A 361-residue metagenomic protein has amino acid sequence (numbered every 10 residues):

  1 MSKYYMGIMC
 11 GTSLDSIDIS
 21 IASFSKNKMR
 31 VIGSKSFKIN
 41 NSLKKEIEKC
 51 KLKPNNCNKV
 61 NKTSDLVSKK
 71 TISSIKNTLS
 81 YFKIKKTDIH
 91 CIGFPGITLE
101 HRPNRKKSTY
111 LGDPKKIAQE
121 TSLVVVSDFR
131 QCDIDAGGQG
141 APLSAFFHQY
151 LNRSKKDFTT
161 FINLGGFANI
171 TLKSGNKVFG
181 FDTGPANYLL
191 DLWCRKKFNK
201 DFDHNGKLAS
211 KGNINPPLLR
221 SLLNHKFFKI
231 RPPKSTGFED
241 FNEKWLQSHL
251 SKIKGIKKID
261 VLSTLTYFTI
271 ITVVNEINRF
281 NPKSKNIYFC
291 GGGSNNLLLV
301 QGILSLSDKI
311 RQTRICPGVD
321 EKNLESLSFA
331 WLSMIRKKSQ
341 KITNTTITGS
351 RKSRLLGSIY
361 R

Functional and structural regions predicted by a protein language model:
S2-F37, D157-G175: Gly/Thr-rich phosphate-binding beta-strand-loop-beta motif of the actin/hexokinase/Hsp70
S2-Y4, P103-S108, Q119, L123-F202: Phosphate-binding/catalytic loop of phosphoryl-transfer enzymes
S16-I39, N176-I270, K338-S339, T348 (+1 more regions): Conserved ATP-utilizing enzyme core subdomain
S23-T78: Glycine-rich nucleotide/cofactor/substrate-binding loop typically near the N-terminus or early in the first domain
N58-P114: Short beta-strand-loop/turn "lid" adjacent to the catalytic site in phosphate-handling enzymes
K70-T78, F82, I259-K283, R336: Phosphate/ATP-binding catalytic cores across multiple sugar-kinase/actin-like superfamilies, primarily ASKHA
L99, S284-I303: Glycine-rich phosphate-binding loops at beta-strand->alpha-helix junctions
L306-S328: Conserved phosphate-binding/catalytic loops in two-lobed NTP-binding clefts
